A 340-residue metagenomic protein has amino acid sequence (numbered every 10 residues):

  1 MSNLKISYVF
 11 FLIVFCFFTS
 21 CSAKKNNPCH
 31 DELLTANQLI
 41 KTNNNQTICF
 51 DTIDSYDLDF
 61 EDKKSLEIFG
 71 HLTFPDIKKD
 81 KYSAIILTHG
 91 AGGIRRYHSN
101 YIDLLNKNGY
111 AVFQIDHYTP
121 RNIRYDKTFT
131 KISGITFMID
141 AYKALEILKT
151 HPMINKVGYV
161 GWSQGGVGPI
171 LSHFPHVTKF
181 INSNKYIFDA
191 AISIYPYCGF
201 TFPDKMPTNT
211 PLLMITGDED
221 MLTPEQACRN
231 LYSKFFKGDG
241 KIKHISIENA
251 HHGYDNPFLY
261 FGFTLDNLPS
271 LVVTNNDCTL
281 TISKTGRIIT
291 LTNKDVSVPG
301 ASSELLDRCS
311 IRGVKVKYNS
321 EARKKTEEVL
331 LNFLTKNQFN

Functional and structural regions predicted by a protein language model:
M1-V9: Bacterial N-terminal signal peptides that target proteins for export
F18-S20: C-terminal motif of bacterial Sec signal peptides marking the signal peptidase cleavage site
S22-K24: Bacterial signal peptide processing site
N27-D80: N-terminal cap/lid segment of alpha/beta-hydrolase-fold proteins
D59-H71, K81-T150, D307-R312: Serine-hydrolase catalytic machinery in alpha/beta-hydrolase-like enzymes
I135-N209, M221-L222, Q226: Primarily recognizes the serine-hydrolase "nucleophile elbow" in alpha/beta-hydrolase and SGNH/GDSL folds
L213-T216: Short beta-strand/loop motif that positions the catalytic acidic residue of the alpha/beta-hydrolase fold
K241-N340: C-terminal catalytic histidine-bearing segment of alpha/beta-hydrolase fold enzymes
